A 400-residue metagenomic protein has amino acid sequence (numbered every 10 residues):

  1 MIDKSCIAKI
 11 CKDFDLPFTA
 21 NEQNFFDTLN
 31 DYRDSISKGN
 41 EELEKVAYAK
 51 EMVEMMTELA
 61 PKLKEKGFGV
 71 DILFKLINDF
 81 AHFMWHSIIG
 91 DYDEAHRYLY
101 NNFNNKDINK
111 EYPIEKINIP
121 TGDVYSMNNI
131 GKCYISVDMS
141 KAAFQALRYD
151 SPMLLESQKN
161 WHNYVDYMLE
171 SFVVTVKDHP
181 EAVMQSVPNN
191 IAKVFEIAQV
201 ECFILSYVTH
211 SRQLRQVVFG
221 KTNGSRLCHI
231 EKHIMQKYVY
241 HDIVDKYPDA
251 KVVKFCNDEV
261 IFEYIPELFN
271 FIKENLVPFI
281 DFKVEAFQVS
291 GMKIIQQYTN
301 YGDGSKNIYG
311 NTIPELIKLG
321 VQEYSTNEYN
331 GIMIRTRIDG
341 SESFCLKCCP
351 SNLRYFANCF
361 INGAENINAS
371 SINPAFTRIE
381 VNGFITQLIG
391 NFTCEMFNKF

Functional and structural regions predicted by a protein language model:
I2-G131, Q145, Q213, V217-K237 (+7 more regions): Common nucleic-acid-contacting/processivity interface regions adjacent to the catalytic cores of nucleic-acid enzymes
L63, V176, A198, Y238-Y247 (+3 more regions): Hydrophobic, Leu/Ile/Phe/Ala-enriched alpha-helical segments that form helix-helix packing faces
H96-D242, Y247, C256: Helical catalytic core of nucleic-acid polymerases
V218-S225, E267-F400: C-terminal polymerase-core module
P248-V253, D281-K283: Short secondary-structure junctions
V253-E259: Short Gly/Ser/Thr- and Asp/Glu-enriched loop/turn motifs at secondary-structure junctions
I261-E267: Short beta-strand-to-loop capping motifs
